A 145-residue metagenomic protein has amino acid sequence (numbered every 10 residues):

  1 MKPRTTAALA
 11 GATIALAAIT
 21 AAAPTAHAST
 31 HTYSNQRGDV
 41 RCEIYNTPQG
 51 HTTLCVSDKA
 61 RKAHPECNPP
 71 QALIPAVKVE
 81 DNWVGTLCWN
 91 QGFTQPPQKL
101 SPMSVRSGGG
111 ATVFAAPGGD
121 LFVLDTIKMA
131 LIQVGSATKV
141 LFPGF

Functional and structural regions predicted by a protein language model:
M1-G11: Bacterial N-terminal signal peptides that target proteins for export
A10-T20: Bacterial N-terminal signal peptides
I19-S34, D39: C-terminal region of N-terminal signal peptides and the immediate post-cleavage residues of exported proteins
N35-C67: Short, surface-exposed binding/anchoring microloops in extracellular/periplasmic proteins
R37-D39, G108, I127: Glycine-centered tight beta-turn/hairpin loop motif at sheet-sheet or coil-to-beta transitions
L54-L100, A130-F145: A low-complexity, Ser/Thr/Gly/Pro-enriched, surface-exposed linker/loop concept that marks segments flanking
Q91-F122: Acidic, glycine-rich flexible loop segments
G119-V134: Short, exposed beta-strand-loop hairpins at the edges of beta-sheets in extracellular/periplasmic proteins
